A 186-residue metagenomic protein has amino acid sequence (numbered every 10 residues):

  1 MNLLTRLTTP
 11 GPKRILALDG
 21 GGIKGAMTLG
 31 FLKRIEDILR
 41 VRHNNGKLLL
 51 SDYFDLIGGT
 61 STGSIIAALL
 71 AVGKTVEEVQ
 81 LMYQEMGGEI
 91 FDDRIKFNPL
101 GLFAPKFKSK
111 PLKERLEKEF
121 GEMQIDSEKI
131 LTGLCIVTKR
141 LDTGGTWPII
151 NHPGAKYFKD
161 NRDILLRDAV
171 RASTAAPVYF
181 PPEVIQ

Functional and structural regions predicted by a protein language model:
M1-T9: Flexible, membrane-associating and regulatory peripheral segments of lipid-active enzymes
T9-A17, I23-E119, I150-K159, D168-V170: Patatin-like phospholipase
L49, E119-T132, L165: Short, structural beta-strand-to-alpha-helix junction motif
D92, K129-Q186: Active-site gating loop/helix substructures
S109-M123, Y179-Q186: A broadly tuned preference for mixed-charge, low-complexity surface segments
